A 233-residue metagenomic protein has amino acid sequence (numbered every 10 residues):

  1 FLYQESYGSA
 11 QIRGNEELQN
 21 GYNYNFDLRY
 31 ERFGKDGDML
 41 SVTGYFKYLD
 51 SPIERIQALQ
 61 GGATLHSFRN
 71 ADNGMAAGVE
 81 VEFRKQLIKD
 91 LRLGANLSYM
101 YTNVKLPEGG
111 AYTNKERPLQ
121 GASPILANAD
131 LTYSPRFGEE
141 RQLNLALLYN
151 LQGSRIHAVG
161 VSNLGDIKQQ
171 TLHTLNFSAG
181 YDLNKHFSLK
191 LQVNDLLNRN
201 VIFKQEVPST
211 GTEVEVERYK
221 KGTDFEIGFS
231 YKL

Functional and structural regions predicted by a protein language model:
F1-F26, D36, G44-R69, L148-S162 (+2 more regions): Surface-exposed extracellular loop regions of Gram-negative outer-membrane beta-barrel proteins, predominantly
S9-G14, E54-R55, L65-R69, L93 (+4 more regions): Glycine-rich loops and low-complexity Gly/Arg-rich segments that provide flexible linkers or classic glycine-based
N15, N25-E31, M39-S41, F68 (+5 more regions): Membrane-embedded beta-strand positions in outer-membrane beta-barrel channels/transporters
G21, F33-K35, G74, Q86 (+1 more regions): A short, compositionally biased micro-patch
G21, N25-F26, P118-L233: Conserved C-terminal beta-signal and adjacent last beta-strands/turns of outer-membrane beta-barrel proteins
Y45-Y48, S67-A158: Gram-negative outer-membrane beta-barrel transporters
